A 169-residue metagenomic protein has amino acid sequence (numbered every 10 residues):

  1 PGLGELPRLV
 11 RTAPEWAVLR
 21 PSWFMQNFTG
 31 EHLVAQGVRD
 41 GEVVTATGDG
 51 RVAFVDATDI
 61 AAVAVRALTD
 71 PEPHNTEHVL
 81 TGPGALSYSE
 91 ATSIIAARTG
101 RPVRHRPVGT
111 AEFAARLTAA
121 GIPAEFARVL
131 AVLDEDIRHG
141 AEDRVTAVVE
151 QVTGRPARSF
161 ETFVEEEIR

Functional and structural regions predicted by a protein language model:
P1-R104, V108, A115-A120, E125-F126 (+2 more regions): Oxidoreductase cofactor-interface core, primarily capturing Rossmann-like NAD(P)-dependent enzymes
T110-R169: A hydrophobic C-terminal alpha-helical subdomain
